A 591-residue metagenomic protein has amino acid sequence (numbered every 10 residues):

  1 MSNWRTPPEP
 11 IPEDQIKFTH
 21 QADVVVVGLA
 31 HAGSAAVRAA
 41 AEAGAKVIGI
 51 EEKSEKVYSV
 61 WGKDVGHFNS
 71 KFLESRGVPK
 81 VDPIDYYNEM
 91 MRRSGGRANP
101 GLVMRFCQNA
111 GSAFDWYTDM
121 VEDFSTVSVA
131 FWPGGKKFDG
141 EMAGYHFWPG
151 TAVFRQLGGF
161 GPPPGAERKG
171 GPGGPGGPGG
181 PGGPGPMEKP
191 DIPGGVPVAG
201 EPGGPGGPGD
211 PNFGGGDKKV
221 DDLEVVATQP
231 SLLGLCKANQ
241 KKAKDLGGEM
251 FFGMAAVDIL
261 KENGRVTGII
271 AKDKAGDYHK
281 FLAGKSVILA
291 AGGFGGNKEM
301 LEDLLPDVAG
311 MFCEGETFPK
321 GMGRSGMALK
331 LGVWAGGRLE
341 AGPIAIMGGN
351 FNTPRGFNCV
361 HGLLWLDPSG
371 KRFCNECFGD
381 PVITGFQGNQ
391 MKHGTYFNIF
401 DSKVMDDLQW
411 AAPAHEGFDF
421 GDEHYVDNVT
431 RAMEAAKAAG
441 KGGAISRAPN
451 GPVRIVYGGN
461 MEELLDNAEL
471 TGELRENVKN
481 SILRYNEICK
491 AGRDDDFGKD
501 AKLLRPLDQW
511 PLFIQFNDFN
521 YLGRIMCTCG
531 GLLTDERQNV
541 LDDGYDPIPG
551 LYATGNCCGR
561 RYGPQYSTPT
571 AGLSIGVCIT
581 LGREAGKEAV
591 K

Functional and structural regions predicted by a protein language model:
W4-Q21, G370: A short, basic/flexible loop-to-alpha-helix module at the beginning of a structural domain
I16-A32, I48: Beta1/beta-strand and adjacent pyrophosphate-binding region of the FAD-binding site in flavoprotein oxidoreductases
A41-G62: Glycine-rich FAD pyrophosphate-binding loop
H67-F106: Glycine-rich active-site loop/strand segments that organize a redox cofactor
Q108-G174, G185-D277, K298-E299, C489-W510 (+1 more regions): Conserved redox-cofactor binding core of oxidoreductases
P230, A275-N350, I575-E584: Glycine-rich loop(s) and the adjacent beta-strand/alpha-helix scaffold that form part
D258, E473-Q565: A glycine-rich dinucleotide-binding beta-alpha-beta segment and adjacent secondary-structure elements that constitute
L329-L331, A335-E473: An anion/pyrophosphate-binding glycine-rich loop and adjacent beta-alpha core in soluble alpha-beta enzymes
